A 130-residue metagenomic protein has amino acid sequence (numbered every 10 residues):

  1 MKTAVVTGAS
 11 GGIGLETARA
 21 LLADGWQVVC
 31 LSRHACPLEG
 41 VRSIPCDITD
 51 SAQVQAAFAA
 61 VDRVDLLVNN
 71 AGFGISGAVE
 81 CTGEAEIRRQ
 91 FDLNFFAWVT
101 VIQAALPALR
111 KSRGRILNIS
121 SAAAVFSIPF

Functional and structural regions predicted by a protein language model:
S10-G12, A18: N-terminal Rossmann NAD(P)H-binding glycine-rich loop of SDR-like oxidoreductase domains
D24-L38: Conserved glycine-rich Rossmann-like NAD(P)H-binding loop of the short-chain dehydrogenase/reductase
C46-A56, E84-A85: The beta1-alpha1 cofactor-binding region of Rossmann-like NAD(H)/NADP(H)-dependent oxidoreductases
N70-I75: Conserved NAD(P)H cofactor-binding loop of Rossmann-fold oxidoreductase domains
A78-V79, E86-R88: Substrate-binding pocket helix/loop in short-chain dehydrogenase/reductase
I102-Q103: A short, exposed helix-loop element centered on a Lys and neighboring polar residues
S121: Residue(s) in the substrate-gating loop at a strand-loop-helix junction that position the organic substrate next
